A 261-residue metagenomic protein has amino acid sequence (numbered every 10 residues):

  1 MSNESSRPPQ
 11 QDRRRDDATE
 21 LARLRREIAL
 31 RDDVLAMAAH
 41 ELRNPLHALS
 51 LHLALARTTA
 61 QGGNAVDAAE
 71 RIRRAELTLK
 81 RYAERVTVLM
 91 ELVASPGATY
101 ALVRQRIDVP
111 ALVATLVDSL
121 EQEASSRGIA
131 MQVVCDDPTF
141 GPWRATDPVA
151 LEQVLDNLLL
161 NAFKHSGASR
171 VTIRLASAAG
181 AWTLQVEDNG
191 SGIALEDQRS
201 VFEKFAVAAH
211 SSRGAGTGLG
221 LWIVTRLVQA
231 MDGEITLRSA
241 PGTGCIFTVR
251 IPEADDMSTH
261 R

Functional and structural regions predicted by a protein language model:
A75-Y82: Short alpha-helical segment of the dimerization/phosphotransfer core of two-component systems
A162-F163: Short helix-loop "hinge" at the ATP-lid/N-box region of the Bergerat-fold HATPase_c
I193-F205: Short conserved segment of the HATPase_c
A206-G216: Glycine-rich ATP-lid/hinge loop adjacent to the conserved G-boxes
G220, V224: Short alpha-helical Gxxx[C/S/T] motif in the catalytic ATP-binding
